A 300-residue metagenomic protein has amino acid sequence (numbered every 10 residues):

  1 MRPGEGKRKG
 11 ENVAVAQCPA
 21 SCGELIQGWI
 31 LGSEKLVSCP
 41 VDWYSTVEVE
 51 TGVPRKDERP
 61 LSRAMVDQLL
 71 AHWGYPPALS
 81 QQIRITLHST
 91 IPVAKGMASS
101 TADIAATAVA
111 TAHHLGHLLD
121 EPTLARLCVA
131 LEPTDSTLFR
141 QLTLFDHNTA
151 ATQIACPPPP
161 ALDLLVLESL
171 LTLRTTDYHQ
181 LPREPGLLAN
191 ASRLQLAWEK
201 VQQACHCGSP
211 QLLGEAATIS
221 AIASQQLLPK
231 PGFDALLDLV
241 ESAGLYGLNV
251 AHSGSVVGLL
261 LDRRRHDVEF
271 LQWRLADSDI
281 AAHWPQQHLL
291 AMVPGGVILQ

Functional and structural regions predicted by a protein language model:
R2-K95, G295: ATP-binding N-lobe of GHMP and related small-molecule kinases
S33-K35, L271-S278: Low-complexity, intrinsically disordered Gly/Pro/Thr-rich segments
E50, L87-H88, I104-G116, L196-E199 (+1 more regions): Long, contiguous secondary-structure blocks with strong helical propensity
Q68, H72, A110-G116, A130: Active-site catalytic microenvironments for nucleophilic, acid-base chemistry
K95-E121, T137: DPxDG-like acidic metal-binding loop motif
D120-G247, L260-W273, A281-Q300: ATP-dependent small-molecule kinase catalytic core of the GHMP/sugar-kinase superfamily and closely related
A251-G258: Small/polar glycine-rich anion-binding or flexible loop at a beta-alpha turn
